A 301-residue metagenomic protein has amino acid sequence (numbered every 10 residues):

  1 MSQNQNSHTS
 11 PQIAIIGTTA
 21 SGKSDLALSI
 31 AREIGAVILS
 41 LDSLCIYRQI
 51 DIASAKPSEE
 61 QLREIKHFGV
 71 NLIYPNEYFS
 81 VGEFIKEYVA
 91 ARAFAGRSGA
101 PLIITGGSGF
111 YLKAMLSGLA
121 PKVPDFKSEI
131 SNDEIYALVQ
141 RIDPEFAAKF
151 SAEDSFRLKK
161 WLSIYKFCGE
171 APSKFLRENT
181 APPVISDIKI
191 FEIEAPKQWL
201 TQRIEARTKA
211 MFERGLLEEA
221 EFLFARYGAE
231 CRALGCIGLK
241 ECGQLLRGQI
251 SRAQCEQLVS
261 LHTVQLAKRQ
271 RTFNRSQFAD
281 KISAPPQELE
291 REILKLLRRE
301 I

Functional and structural regions predicted by a protein language model:
M1-I301: Phosphate/pyrophosphate-binding catalytic cores of soluble transferases and nucleic-acid-acting enzymes
